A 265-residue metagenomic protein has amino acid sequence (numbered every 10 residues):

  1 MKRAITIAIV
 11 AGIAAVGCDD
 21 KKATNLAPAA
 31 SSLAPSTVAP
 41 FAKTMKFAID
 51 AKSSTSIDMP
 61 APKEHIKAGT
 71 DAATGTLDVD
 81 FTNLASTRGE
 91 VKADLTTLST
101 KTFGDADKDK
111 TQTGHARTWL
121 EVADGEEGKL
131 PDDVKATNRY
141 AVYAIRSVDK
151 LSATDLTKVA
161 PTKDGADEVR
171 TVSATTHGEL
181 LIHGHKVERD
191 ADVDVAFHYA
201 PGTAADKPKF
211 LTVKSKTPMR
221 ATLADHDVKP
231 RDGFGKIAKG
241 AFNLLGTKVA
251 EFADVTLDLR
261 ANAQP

Functional and structural regions predicted by a protein language model:
M1-V16: Sec-dependent bacterial lipoprotein signal peptides
C18-P265: Low-complexity, acidic/polar, glycine-enriched regions of mature
